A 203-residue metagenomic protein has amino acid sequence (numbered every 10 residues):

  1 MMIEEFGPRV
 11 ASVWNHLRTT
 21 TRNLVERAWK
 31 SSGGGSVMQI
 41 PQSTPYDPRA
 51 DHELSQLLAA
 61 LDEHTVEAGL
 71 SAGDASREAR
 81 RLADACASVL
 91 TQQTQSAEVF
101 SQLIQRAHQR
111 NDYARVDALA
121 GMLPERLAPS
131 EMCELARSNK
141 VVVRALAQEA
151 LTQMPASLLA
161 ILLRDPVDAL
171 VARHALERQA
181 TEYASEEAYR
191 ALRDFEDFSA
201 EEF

Functional and structural regions predicted by a protein language model:
M2-W29: N-terminal "cap/leader" segments of large eukaryotic alpha-helical scaffolds
T20, L24, L61-H64, L159: Non-transmembrane amphipathic alpha-helical segments
R27, S31, M38-A59, G69-Q95 (+6 more regions): Structural detector for internal amphipathic alpha-helices that build alpha-solenoid repeat scaffolds
L163-P166, R190-L192: Charge-dense, low-complexity polyampholytic segments
A188-F203: Terminal, low-structured helical/coil segments at or just beyond the last alpha-helical repeat
